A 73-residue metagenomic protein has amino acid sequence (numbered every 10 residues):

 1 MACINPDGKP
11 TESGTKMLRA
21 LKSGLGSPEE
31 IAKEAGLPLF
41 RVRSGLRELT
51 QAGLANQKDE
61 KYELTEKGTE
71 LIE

Functional and structural regions predicted by a protein language model:
M1-K16, L39: Short alpha-helical segments that sit at the start of domains
R19: A cross-family signal for key residues in well-ordered alpha-helices that form functional helical elements
S23-S27: Short capping segments at the starts of secondary-structure elements
E30-K33: A short acidic, leucine-rich amphipathic alpha-helix
L37-E48: Short amphipathic alpha-helical interaction segments
T50-E60: A short, conserved structural fragment
E60-K67: Minor-groove-contacting beta-hairpin "wing" of winged helix-turn-helix DNA-binding domains
T69-E73: Short, amphipathic alpha-helical interaction segments positioned at domain boundaries
